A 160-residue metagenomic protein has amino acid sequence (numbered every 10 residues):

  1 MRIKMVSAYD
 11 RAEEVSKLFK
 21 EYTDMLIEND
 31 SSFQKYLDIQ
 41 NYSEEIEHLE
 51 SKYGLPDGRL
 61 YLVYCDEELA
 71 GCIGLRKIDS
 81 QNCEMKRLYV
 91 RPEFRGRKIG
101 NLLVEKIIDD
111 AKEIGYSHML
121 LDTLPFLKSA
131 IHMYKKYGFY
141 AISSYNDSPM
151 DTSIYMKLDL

Functional and structural regions predicted by a protein language model:
M1-K17, E21, L160: Conserved N-terminal entry element of GNAT/NAT acetyltransferase domains
V6, K20-L49: Conserved GNAT-fold acetyl-CoA-binding loop/helix
E45-L62: A short helix-loop-beta-strand connector motif used in the catalytic cores of GNAT acetyltransferases and, in some
L62, E68-R76, E84: Conserved beta-strand in the GNAT
K77, R91-R97, P125-F126: Active-site acidic-Proline motif in GNAT/NAT acetyltransferases
V90, G96-D109, K136: Conserved acetyl-CoA-binding loop-helix of GNAT-fold acetyltransferases
S117-L160: C-terminal "cap" of GNAT-fold acetyltransferases
